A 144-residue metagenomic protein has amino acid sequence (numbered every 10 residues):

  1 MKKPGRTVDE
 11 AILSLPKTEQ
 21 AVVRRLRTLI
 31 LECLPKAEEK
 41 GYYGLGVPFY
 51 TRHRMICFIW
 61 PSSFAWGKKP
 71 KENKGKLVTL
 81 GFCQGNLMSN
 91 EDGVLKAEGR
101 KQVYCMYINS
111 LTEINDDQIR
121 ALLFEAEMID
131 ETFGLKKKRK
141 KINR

Functional and structural regions predicted by a protein language model:
M1-R144: Charge-dense, helix-prone N-terminal extensions
